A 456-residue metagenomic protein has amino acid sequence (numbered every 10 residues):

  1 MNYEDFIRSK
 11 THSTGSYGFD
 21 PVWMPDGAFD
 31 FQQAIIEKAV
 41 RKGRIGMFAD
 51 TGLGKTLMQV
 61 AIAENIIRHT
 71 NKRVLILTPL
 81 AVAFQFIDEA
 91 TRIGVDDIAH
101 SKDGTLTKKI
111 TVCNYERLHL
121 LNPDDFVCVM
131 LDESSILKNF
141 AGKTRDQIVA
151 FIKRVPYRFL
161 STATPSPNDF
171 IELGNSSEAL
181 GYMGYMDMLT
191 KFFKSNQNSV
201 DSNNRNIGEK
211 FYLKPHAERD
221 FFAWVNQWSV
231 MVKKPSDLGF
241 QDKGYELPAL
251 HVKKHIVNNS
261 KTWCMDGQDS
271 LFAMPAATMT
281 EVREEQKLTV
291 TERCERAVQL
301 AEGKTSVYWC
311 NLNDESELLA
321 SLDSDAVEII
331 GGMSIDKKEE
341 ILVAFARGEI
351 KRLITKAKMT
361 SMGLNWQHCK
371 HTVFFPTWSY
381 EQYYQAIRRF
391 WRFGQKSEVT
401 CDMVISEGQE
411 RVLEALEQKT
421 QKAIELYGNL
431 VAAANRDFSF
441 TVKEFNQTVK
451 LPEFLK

Functional and structural regions predicted by a protein language model:
K10-F48: Conserved pre-motif I regulatory segment
K42-I62: Walker A/P-loop
T56-A61, T70-T91, P167-E172, L312-N313: Conserved Walker A/P-loop ATP-binding site and its immediately adjacent core in helicase/helicase-like ATPase domains
N71-R73, C128, I136, R145-S236 (+1 more regions): Conserved P-loop NTPase motor "coupling/switch" region that bridges the ATPase
A81-G104, Y182-M183: Conserved helix-turn-beta segment of the N-terminal RecA-like "Helicase ATP-binding" lobe in SF1/SF2 helicases
E285-N311: Conserved interdomain hinge at the start of the Helicase C-terminal
V307-W309, E317-L318, S324-T360: Conserved helicase ATPase core of P-loop NTP-dependent helicases/translocases
W378-K456: A conserved SF2-helicase RecA2
